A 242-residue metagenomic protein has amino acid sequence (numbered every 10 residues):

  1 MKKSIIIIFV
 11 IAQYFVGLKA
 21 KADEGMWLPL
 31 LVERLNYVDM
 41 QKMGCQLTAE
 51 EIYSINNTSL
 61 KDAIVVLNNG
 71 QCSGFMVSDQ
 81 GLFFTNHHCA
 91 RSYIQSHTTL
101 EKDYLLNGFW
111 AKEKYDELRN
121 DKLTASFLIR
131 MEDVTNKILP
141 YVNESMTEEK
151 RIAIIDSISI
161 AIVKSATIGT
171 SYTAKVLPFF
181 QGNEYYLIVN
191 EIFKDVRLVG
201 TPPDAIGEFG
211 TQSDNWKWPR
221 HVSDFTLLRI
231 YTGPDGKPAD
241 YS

Functional and structural regions predicted by a protein language model:
M1-D23: Bacterial Sec-dependent N-terminal signal peptides
G17-S242: Terminal presequence/propeptide segments associated with secretion/organelle targeting and zymogen/polyprotein
